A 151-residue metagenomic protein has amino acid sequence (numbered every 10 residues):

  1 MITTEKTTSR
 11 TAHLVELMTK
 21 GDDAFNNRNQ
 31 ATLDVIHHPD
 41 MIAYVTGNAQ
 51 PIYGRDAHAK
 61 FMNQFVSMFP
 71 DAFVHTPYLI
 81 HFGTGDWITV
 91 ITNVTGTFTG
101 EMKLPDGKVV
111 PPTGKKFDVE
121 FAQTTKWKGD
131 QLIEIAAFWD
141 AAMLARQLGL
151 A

Functional and structural regions predicted by a protein language model:
I2-A151: C-terminal and inter-domain tail/linker signature
